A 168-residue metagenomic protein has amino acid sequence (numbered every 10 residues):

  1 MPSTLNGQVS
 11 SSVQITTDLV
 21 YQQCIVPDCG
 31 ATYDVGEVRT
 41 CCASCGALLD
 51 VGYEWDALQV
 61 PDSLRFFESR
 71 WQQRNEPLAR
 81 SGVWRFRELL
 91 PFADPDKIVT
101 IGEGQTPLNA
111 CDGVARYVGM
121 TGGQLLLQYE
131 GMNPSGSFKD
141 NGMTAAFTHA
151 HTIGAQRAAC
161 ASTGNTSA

Functional and structural regions predicted by a protein language model:
P2-A168: PLP-dependent amino-acid enzyme catalytic core
